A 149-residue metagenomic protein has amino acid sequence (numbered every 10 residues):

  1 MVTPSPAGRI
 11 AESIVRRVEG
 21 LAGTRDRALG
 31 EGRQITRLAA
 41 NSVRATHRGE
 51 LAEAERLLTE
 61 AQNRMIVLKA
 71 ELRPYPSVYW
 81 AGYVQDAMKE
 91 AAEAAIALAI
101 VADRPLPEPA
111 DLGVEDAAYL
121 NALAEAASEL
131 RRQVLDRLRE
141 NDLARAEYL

Functional and structural regions predicted by a protein language model:
V2-L72: Leu/Val/Ala/Ile-rich N-terminal alpha-helices, chiefly Sec-type signal peptides and the beginnings
P4-R16, A40-N41, Y75-Y83, L98-E108 (+1 more regions): Short charge-dense sequence patches
I10, E31-Q34, L38, R64 (+4 more regions): Amphipathic, well-ordered alpha-helical segments in soluble domains
G20-E31, V43-T46, E50-E53, P76-D86 (+2 more regions): Non-transmembrane, amphipathic alpha-helical segments
L57-G113: Long, charged all-alpha helical bundle/coiled-coil segments in cytosolic proteins
A95-E140, A144-L149: Long, charge-patterned amphipathic alpha-helical coiled-coil/hairpin "stalk" segments used as oligomerization
